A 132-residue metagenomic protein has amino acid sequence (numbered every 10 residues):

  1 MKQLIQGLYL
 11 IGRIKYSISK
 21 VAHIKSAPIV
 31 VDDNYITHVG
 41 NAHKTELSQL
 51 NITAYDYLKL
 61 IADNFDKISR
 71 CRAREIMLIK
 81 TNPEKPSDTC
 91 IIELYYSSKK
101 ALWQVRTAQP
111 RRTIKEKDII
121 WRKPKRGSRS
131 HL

Functional and structural regions predicted by a protein language model:
M1-L132: Ribonuclease/tRNase effector modules and their secretory precursors
